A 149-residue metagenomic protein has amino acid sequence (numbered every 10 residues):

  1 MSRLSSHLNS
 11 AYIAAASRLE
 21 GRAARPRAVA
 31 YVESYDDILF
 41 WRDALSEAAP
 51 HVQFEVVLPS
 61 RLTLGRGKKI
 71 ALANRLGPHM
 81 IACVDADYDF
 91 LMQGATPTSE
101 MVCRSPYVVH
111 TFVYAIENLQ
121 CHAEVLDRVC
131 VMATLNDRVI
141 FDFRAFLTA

Functional and structural regions predicted by a protein language model:
M1-A149: Acidic, divalent-metal-binding catalytic cores of TOPRIM and closely related two-metal-ion phosphodiester/pyrophosphate
